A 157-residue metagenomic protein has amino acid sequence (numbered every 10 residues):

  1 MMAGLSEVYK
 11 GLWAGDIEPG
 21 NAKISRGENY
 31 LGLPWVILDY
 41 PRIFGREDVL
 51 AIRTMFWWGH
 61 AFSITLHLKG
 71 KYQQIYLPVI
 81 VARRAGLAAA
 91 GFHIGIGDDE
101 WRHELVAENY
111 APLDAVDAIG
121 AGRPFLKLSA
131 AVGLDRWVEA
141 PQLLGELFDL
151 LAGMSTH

Functional and structural regions predicted by a protein language model:
M1-F44: Charge-rich, low-complexity N-terminal segments
M1-K10, A107-H157: Long, solvent-exposed, polar/charged low-complexity segments
G20, E28, P34-V36, V49-L50 (+3 more regions): Soluble extramembrane domains of integral membrane proteins
L31-G86: Aromatic- and glycine-enriched beta-alpha-beta binding-site module
P41, G95-G97, A131: A structural detector for beta-sheet-dominated domains
K69-G120: Short, internal acidic amphipathic alpha-helical interface segments that mediate docking to partner proteins
